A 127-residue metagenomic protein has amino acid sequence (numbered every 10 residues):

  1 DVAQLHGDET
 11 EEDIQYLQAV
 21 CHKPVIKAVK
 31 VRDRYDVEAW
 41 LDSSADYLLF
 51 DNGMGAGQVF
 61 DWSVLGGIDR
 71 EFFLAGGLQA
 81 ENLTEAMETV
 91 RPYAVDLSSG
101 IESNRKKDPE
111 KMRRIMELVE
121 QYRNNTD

Functional and structural regions predicted by a protein language model:
D1-Q4, L48: Active-site beta->alpha loop and helix N-cap motifs at the rims of alpha/beta catalytic domains
D8-S99, S103-N104, D108-D127: Short loop-to-alpha-helix "cap/lid" segments that border enzyme active sites across diverse enzyme classes
